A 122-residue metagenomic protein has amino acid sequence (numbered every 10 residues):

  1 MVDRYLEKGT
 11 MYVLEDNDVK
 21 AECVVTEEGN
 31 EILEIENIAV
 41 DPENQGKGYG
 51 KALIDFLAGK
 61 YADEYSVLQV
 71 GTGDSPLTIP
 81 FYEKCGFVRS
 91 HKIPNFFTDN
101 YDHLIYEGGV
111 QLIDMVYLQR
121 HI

Functional and structural regions predicted by a protein language model:
M1-E15, V19-V24: Active-site rim helix/loop that mediates acceptor-substrate recognition in acyltransferases
G9-M11, L112-Y117: Short hydrophobic/aromatic beta-strand or adjacent loop that forms the aromatic wall/cage of a ligand/substrate-binding
D18-E27, E31-A39: Conserved beta-strand in the GNAT
I38-Q45, G73: A short, internal acetyl-CoA/4′-phosphopantetheine-binding micro-motif in the GNAT/acyltransferase core
N44, G48-F56: Conserved acetyl-CoA pyrophosphate-binding loop and the N-cap/start of the following alpha-helix in GNAT-like
K60-D74: Conserved GNAT acetyl-CoA-binding A-motif
Q69-G71, E83, V88-G109: Conserved catalytic-core motifs of GNAT/GCN5-like acyltransferases
